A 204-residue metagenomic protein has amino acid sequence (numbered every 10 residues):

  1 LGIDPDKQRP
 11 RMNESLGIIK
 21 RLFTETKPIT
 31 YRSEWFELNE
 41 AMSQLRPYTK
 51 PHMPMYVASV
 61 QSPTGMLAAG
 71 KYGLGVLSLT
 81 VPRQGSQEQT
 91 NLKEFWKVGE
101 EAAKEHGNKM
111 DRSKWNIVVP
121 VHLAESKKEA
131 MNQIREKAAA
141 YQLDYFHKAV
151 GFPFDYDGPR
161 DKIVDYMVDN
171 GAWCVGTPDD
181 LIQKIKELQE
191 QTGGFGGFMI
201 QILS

Functional and structural regions predicted by a protein language model:
L1-S204: Active-site-adjacent structural elements that line small-molecule/cofactor binding pockets in enzymes
